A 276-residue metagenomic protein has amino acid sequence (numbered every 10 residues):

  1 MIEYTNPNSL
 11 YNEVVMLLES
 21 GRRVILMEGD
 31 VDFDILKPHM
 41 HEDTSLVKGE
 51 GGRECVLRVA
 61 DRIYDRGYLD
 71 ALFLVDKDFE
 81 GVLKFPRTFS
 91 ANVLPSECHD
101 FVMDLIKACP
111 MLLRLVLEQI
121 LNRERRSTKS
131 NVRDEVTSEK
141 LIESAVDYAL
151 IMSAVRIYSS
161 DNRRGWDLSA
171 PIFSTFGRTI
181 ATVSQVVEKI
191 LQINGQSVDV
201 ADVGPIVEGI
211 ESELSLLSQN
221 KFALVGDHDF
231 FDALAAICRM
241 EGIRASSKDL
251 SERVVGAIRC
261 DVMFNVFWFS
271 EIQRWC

Functional and structural regions predicted by a protein language model:
M1-C276: Acidic, divalent-metal-binding catalytic cores of TOPRIM and closely related two-metal-ion phosphodiester/pyrophosphate
